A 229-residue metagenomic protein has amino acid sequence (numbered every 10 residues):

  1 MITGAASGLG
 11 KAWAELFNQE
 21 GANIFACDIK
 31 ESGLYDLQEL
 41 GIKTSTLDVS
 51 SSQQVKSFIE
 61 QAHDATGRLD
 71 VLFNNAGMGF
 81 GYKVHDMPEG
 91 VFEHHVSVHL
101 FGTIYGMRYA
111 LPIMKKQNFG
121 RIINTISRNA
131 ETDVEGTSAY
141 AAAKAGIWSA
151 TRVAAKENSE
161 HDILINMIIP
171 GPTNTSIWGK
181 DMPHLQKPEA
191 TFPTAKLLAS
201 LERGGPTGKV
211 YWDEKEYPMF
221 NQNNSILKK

Functional and structural regions predicted by a protein language model:
A6-S7: Conserved glycine-rich cofactor-binding loop
W13, T132, V153-I163: Active-site-adjacent segment of SDR/Rossmann-fold oxidoreductases
K83-V84, V91-E93: Substrate-binding pocket helix/loop in short-chain dehydrogenase/reductase
H85, T132-S138, E160: Active-site loop immediately N-terminal to the catalytic Tyr-X3-Lys motif of short-chain dehydrogenase/reductase
M107, A143: Active-site helix of classical SDR
S127: Residue(s) in the substrate-gating loop at a strand-loop-helix junction that position the organic substrate next
H161, M167-I168, M182-K228: C-terminal helical subdomain
